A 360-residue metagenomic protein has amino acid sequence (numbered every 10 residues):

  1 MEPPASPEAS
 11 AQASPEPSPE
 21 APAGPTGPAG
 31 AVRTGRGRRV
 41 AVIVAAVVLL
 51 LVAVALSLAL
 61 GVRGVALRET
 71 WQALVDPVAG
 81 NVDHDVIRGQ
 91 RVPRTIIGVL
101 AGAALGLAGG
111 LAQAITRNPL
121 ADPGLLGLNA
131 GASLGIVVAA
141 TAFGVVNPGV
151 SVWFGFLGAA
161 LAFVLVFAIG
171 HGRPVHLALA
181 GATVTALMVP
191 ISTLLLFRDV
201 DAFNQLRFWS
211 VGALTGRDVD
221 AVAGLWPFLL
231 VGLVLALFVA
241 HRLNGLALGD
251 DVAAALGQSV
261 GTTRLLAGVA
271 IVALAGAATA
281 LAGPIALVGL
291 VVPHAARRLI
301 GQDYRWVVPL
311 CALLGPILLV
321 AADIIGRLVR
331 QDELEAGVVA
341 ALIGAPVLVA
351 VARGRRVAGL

Functional and structural regions predicted by a protein language model:
M1-L360: Alpha-helical transmembrane segments in inner-membrane proteins
